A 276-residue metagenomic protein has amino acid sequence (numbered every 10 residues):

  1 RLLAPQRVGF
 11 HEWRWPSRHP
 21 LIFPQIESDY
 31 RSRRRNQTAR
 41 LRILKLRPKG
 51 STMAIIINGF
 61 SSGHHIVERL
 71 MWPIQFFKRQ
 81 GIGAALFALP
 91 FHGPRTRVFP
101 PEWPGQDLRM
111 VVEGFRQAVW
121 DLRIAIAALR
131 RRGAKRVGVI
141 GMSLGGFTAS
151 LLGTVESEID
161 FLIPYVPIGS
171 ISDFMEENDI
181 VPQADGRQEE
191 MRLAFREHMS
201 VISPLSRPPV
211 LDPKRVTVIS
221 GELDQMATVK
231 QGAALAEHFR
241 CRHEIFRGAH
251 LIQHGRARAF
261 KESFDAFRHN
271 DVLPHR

Functional and structural regions predicted by a protein language model:
R1-R47: N-terminal cap/lid segment of alpha/beta-hydrolase-fold proteins
S51-G59: Short beta-strand element of the alpha/beta-hydrolase
N58-R116: Cap/lid segment of the alpha/beta-hydrolase catalytic domain
I140-A149: Gly/Ala-rich beta-loop-alpha elbow adjacent to hydrolase catalytic centers
S150-F195, I245: Hydrolase active-site cap/lid region
L211-P213, T217-S220, D224: Short beta-strand/loop motif that positions the catalytic acidic residue of the alpha/beta-hydrolase fold
Q225-Q231, Q253: Conserved alpha/beta-hydrolase "acid-adjacent" motif
G248-K261: Catalytic histidine-centered segment of alpha/beta-hydrolase-like enzymes
